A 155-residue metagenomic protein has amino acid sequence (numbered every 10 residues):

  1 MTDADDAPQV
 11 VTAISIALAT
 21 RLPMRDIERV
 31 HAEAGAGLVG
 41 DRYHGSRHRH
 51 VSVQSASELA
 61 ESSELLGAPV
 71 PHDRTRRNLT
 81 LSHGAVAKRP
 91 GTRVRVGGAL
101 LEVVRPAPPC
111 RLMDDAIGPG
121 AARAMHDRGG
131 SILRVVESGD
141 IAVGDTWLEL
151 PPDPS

Functional and structural regions predicted by a protein language model:
M1-S155: Metal-cofactor-dependent catalytic cores
